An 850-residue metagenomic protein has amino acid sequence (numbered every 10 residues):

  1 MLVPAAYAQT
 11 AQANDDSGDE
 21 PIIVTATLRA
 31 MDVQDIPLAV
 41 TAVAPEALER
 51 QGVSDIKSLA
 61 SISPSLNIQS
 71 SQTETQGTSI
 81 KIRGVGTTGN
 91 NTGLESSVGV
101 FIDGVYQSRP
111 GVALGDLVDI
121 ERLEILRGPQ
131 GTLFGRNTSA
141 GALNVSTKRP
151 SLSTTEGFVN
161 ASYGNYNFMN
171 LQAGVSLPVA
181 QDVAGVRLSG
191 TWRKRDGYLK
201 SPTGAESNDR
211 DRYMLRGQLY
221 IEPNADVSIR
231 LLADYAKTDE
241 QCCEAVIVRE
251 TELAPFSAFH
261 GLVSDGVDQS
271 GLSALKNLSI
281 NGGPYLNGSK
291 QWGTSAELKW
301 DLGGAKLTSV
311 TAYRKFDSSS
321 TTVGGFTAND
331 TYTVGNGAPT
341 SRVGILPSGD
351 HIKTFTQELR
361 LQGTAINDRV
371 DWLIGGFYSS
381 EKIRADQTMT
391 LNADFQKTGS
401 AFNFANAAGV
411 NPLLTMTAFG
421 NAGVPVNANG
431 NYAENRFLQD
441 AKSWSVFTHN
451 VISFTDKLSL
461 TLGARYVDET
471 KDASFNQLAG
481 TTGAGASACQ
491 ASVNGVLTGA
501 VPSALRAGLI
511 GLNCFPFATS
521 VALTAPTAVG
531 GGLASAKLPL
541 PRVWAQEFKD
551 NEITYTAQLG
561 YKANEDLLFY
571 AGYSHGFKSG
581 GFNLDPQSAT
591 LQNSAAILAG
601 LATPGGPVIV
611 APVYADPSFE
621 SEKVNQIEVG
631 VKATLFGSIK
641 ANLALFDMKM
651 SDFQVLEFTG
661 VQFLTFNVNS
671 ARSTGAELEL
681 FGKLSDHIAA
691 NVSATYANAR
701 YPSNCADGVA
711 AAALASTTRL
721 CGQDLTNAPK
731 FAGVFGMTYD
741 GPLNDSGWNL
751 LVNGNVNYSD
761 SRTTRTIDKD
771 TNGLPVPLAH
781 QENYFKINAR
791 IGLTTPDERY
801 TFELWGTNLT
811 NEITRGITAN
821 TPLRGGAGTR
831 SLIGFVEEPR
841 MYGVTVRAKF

Functional and structural regions predicted by a protein language model:
M1-V53, K57-S61, A225-D226, T294 (+1 more regions): N-terminal Sec signal peptide and the immediately downstream disordered periplasmic leader that contains the TonB box
S17-E20, Q396, A690, V756-N772 (+1 more regions): C-terminal beta-signal and adjacent terminal beta-strands/loops of Gram-negative outer-membrane beta-barrel proteins
I23, L38-T88, V98-D116, R122-G131 (+1 more regions): Periplasmic N-terminal accessory/gating domains of Gram-negative outer-membrane beta-barrel systems
E95-S97, R109, V118-R127, T132-L215 (+6 more regions): Outer-membrane beta-barrel translocator/receptor signature
L199-A205, C243-I280, V323-P347, T388-R436 (+6 more regions): Solvent-exposed loop segments that connect transmembrane elements
R210-W372, S379-R384, K640: Outer-membrane beta-barrel domain signature, strongest for Gram-negative TonB-dependent receptors and also present
E297-L302, K306-A312, D317-T322, E565-K578 (+6 more regions): Membrane-embedded beta-barrel scaffold of Gram-negative outer-membrane proteins
G375, D456-L460, K640-M650, F666-T766 (+1 more regions): Gram-negative outer-membrane beta-barrel transporters
